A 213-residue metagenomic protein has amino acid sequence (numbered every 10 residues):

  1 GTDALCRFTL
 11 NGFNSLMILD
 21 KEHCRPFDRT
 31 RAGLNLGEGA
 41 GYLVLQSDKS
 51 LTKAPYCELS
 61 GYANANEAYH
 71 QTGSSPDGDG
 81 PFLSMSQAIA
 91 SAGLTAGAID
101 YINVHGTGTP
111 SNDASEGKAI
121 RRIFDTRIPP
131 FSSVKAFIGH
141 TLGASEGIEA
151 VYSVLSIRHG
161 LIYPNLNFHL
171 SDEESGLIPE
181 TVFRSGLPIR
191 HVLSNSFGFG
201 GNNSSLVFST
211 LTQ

Functional and structural regions predicted by a protein language model:
G1-S50, S145-Q213: Conserved beta-strand-centric core segments of catalytic alpha/beta enzyme folds
G1-T2, Y56-Y62, G97-V104, P130-A136 (+1 more regions): Beta-strand segments within the central parallel beta-sheet cores of soluble alpha/beta enzyme folds
A4, A65-N66, G106-T109, F137-G139: Short, catalytically relevant binding-site loops at active-site mouths
F8-E22, P55-Y56, D113-F131, N202: Acidic-glycine-rich active-site phosphate/pyrophosphate-binding loop
L19, H23-A92, Y101, Q213: Condensing-enzyme catalytic core mediating Claisen C-C bond formation in acyl metabolism
K21-D28, A65-N66, R127-A136, P188: Glycine/charged-rich beta-loop-alpha catalytic/anionic-binding loops adjacent to active sites
Q71-D77, T107-F124, L142-I148, T181: Short glycine/threonine-rich loop-to-helix capping motif typified by GTGT followed within a few residues by an Asp-Pro
V134-F137, L142, S196: Glycine-rich, charge-dense phosphate/pyrophosphate-binding loop(s) and the adjacent flexible "lid"/catalytic subdomain
